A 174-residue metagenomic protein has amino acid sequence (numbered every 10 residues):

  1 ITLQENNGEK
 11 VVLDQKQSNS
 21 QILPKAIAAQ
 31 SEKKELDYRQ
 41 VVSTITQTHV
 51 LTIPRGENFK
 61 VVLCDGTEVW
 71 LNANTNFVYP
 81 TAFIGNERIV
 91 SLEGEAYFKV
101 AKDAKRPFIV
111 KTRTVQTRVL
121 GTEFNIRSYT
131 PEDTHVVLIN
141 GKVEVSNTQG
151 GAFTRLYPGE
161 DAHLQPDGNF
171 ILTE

Functional and structural regions predicted by a protein language model:
I1-D133, E144-N169: Short acidic/polar, Gly/Pro-enriched loop/turn segments located at secondary-structure boundaries
T173-E174: N-terminal periplasmic "start-of-domain" segments of outer-membrane beta-barrel proteins
